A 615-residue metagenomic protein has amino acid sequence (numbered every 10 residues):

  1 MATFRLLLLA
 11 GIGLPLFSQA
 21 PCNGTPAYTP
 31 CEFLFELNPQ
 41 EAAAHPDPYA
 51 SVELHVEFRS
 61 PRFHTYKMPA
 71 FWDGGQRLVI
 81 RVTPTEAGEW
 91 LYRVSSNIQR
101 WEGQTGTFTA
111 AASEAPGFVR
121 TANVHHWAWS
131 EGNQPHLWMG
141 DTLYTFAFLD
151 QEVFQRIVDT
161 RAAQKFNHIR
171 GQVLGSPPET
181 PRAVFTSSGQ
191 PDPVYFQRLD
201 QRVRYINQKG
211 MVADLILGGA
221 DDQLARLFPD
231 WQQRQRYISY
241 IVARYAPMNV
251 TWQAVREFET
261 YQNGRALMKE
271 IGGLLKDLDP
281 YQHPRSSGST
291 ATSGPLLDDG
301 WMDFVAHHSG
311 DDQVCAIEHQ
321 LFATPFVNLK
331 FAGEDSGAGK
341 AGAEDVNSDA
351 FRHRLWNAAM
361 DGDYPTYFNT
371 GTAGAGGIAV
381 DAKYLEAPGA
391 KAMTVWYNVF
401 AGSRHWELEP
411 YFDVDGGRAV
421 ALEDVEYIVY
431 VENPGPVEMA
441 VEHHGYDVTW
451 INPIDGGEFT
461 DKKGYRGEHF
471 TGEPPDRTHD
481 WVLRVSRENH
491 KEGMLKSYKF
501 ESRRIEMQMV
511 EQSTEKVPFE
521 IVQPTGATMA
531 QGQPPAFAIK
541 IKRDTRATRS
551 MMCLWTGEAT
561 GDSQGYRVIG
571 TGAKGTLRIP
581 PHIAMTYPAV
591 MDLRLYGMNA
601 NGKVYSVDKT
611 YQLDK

Functional and structural regions predicted by a protein language model:
Q19-N23, F500-D544, E558-A559, D614: Short, compositionally biased P/S/T/A/G/V-rich stretches that sit at domain boundaries
A20-A27, Q40-A44, D335-S336, N347-G464 (+1 more regions): Aromatic- and carboxylate-lined catalytic core of secreted/periplasmic carbohydrate-active enzymes
G24, T107-G132, S497-Q512, K615: Low-complexity, Pro/Ser/Thr- and charge-rich linker/hinge segments at domain boundaries
E53, S113-V314: Active-site mouth of glycoside hydrolases
H64-V124: Extended acidic/polar, glycine-enriched regions that form or flank non-catalytic beta-rich accessory modules
T83-G88, P475-R477, H582-A589: Surface-exposed, short loops/turns at beta-strand junctions within beta-sandwich domains
V94-S96, V485, L595-G597: Conserved structural position at the C-terminal beta-strand of extracellular beta-sandwich adhesion modules
Q282, D299-G376: Catalytic-core region of carbohydrate-active enzymes that cleave or remodel glycosidic bonds
